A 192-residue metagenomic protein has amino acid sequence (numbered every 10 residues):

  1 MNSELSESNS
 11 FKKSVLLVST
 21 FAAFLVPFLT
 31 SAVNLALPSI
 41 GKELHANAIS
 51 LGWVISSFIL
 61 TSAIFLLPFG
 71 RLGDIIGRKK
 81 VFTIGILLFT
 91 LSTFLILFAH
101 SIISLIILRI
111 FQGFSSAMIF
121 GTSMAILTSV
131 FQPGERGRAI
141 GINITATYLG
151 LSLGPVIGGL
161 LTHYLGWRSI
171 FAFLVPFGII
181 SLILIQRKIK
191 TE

Functional and structural regions predicted by a protein language model:
N2-I189: Transmembrane-helix bundle of Major Facilitator Superfamily
